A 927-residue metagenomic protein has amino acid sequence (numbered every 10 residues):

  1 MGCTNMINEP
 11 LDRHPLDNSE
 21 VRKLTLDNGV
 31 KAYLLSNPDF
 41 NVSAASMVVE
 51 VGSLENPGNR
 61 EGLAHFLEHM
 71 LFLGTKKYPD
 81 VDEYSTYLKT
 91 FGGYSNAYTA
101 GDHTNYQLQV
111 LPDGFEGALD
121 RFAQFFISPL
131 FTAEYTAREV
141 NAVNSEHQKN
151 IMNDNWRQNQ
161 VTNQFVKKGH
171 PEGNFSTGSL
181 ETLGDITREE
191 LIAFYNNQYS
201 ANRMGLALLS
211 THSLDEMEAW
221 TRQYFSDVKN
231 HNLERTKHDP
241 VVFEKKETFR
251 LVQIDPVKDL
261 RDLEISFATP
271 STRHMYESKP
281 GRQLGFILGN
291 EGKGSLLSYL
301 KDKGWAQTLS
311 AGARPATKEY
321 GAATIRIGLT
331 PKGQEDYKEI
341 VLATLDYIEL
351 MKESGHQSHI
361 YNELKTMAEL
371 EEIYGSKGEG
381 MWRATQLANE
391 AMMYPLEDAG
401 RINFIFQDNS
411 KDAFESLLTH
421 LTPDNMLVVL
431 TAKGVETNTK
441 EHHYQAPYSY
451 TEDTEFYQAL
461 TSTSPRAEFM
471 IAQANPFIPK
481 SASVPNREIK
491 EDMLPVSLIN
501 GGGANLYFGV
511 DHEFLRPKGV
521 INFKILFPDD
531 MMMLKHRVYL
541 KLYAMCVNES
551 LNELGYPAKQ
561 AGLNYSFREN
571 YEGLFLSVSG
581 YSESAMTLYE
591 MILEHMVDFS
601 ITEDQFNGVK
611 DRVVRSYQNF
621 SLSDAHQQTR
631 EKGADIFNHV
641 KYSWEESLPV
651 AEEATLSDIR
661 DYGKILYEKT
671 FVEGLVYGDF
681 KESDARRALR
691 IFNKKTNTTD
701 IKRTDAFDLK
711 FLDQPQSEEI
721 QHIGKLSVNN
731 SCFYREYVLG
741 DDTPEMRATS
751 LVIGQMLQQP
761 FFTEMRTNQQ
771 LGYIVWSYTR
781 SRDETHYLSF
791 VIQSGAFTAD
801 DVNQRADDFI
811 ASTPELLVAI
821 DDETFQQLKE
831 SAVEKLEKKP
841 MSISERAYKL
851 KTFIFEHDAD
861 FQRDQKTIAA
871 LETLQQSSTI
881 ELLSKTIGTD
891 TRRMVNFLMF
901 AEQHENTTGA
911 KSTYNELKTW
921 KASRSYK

Functional and structural regions predicted by a protein language model:
I7-E9, A207, H359-H512, T629-D700 (+4 more regions): C-terminal regions of mature proteins
P15-A44: Mature N-terminal segment immediately following signal peptide/propeptide cleavage in secreted/periplasmic
G29, M47, H65, Y106 (+25 more regions): Buried hydrophobic packing residues in well-ordered domains
A44-Q109, M152-W156, G173-T177, N290-T308 (+5 more regions): M16/MPP (pitrilysin/insulinase) zinc-metallopeptidase core fold and M16-derived inactive scaffolds
L73-K77, Q109-V140, E319-S376, K535-H536 (+8 more regions): M16/insulysin-pitrilysin zinc metalloprotease superfamily fold
L119, L130-N141, E146-H170, E181-I186 (+8 more regions): Non-catalytic accessory/assembly modules
D259-L260, V496-D529, V538, S727-N729: Active-site-adjacent "gating/activation" loops or surface patches in catalytic cores
